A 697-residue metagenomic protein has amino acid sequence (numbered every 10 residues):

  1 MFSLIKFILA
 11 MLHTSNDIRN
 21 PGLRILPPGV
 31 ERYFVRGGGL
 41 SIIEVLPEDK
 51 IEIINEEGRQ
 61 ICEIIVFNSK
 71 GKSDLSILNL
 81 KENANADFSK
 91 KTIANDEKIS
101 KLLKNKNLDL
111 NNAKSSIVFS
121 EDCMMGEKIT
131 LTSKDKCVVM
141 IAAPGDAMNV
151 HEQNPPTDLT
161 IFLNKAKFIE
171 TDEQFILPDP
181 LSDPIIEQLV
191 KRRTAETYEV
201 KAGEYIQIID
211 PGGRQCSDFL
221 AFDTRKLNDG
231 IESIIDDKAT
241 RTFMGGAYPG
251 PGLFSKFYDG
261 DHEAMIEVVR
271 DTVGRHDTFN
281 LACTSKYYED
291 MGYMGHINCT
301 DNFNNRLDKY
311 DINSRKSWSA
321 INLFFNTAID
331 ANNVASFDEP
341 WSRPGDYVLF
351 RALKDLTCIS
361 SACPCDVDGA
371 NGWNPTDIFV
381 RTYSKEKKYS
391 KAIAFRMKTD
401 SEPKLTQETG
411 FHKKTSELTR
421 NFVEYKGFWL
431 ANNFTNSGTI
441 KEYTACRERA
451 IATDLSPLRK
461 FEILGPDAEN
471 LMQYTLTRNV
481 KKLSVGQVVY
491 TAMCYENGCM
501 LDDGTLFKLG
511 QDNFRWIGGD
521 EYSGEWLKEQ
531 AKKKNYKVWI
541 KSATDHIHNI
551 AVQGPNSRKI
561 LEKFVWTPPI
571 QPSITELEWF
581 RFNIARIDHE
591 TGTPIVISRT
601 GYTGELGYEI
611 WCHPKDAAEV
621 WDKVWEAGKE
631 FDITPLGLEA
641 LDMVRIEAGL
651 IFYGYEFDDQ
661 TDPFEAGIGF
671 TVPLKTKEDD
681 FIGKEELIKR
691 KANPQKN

Functional and structural regions predicted by a protein language model:
F2-K391: Intrinsically disordered, low-complexity segments enriched in small/polar residues
G372-N697: Glycine/proline-enriched, intrinsically flexible loops and inter-domain linkers
